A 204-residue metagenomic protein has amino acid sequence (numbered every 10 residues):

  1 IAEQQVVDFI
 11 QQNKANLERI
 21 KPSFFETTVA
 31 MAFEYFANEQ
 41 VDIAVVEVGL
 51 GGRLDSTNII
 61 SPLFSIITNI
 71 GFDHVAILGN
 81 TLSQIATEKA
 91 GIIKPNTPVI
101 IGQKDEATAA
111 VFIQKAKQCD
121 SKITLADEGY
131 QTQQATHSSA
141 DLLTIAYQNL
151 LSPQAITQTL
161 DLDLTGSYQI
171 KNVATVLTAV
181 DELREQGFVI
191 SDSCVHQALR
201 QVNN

Functional and structural regions predicted by a protein language model:
I1-I60, A76-L78, E106: ATP-dependent carboxylate-amine ligase catalytic core
A2-V6, P153, Q169: Generic alpha-helical segment signature
Q12-N16, A155-L162: Glycine/charged-rich beta-loop-alpha catalytic/anionic-binding loops adjacent to active sites
L17-P22, D161-S167: A short glycine/serine-rich beta->alpha loop
P22, T27, E39-E47, I67-Q154 (+3 more regions): Acidic, Mg2+-coordinating active-site environments of NTP-dependent enzymes
N58-N69: Inter-motif core of Ras-like GTPase G domains
L164-L177, N203-N204: Short glycine/threonine-rich catalytic loop with a Thr-x-Gly-x-Asp
